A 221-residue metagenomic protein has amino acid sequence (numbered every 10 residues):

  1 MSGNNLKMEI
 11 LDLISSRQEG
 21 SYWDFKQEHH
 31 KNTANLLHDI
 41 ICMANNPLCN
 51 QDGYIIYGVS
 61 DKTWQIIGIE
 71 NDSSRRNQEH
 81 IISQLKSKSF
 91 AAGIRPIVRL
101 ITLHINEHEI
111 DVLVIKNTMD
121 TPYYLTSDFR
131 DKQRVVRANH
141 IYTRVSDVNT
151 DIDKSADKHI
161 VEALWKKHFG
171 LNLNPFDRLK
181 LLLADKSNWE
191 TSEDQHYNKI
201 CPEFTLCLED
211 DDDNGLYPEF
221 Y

Functional and structural regions predicted by a protein language model:
M1-I67, N71-H80, S87-I94, S146-Y221: Bergerat-fold GHKL/Histidine-kinase-like ATPase
L13-S16, N46-P47, I101-I105, K132-R134: A general structural signal for short secondary-structure junctions and capping/turn motifs
D24-K26, I101, V114, Y142-R144: Residues in well-ordered beta-strands of folded domains
G53, I66-D131: Divalent-cation
N106-N139, V145-L171: Catalytic "initiation/cleavage/transfer" segments centered on a nucleophilic residue and adjacent nucleic-acid-engaging
